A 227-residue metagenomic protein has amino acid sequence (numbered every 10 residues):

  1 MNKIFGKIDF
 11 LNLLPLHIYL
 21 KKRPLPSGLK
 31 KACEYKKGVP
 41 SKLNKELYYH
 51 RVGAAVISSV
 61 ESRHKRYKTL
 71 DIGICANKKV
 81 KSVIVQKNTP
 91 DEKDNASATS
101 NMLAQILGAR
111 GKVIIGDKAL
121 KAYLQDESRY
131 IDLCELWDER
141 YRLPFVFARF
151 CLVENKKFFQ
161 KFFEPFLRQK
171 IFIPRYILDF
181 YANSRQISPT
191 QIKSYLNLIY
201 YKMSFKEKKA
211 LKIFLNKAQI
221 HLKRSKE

Functional and structural regions predicted by a protein language model:
M1-E227: Domain-level signature for soluble enzymes in the chorismate/prephenate branch of the shikimate pathway
